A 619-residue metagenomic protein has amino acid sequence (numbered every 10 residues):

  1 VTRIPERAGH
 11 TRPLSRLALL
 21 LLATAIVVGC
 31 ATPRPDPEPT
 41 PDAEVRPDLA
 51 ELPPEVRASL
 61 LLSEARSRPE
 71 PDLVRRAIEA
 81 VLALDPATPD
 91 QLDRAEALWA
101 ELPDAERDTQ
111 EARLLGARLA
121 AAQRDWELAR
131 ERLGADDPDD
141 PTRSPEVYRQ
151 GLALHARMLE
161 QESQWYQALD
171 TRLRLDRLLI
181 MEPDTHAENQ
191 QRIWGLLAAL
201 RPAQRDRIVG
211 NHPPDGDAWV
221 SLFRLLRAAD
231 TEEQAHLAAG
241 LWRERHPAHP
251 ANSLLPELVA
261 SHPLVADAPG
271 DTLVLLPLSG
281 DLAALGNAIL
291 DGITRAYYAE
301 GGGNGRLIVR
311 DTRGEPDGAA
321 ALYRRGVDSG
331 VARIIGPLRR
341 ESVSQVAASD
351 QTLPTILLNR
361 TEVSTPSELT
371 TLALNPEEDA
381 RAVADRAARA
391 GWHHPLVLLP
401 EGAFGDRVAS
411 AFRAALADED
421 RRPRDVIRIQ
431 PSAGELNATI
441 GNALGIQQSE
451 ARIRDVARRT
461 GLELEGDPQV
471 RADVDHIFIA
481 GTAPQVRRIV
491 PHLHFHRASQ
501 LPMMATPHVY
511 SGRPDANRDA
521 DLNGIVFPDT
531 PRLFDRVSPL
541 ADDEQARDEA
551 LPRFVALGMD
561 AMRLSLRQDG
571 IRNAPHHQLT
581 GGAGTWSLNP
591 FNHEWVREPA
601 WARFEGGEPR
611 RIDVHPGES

Functional and structural regions predicted by a protein language model:
A18-V27: Bacterial N-terminal signal peptides
I26-D48: Bacterial Sec signal peptide processing site at the extreme N-terminus
L52-S59, E64-V259: Alpha-helical protein-protein interaction scaffolds
A268-L285, P395-V397: Short beta-strand segments enriched in small/hydrophobic residues
A284-I289, A299, G303-V363: Beta-alpha junction/loop-to-helix N-cap segments that form part of ligand/metal-binding clefts
P366-P484: Extracellular/periplasmic Venus flytrap/periplasmic-binding protein
Q447-R454, A472-V474, V490-M562: Extracellular/periplasmic periplasmic-binding protein-like sensory domains
Q545-I612: Segments of small-molecule ligand-sensing domains
